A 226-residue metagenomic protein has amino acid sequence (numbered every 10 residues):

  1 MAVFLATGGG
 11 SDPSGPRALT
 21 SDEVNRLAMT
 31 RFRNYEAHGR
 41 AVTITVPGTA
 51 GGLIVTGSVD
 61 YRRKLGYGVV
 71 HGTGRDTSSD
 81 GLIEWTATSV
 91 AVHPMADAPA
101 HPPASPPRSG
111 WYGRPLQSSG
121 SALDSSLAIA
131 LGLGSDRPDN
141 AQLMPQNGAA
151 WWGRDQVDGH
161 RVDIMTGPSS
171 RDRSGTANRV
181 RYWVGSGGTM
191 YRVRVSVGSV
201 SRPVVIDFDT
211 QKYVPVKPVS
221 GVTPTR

Functional and structural regions predicted by a protein language model:
M1-R62, P215, S220-R226: N-terminal leader/targeting segments and the immediate start of mature chains
E36-T43, R62-V69, D158-T166, G188-V193: Short, hydrophobic/aromatic-rich segments at coil-to-beta transitions
I44-P47, V69-G74, V92-A96, S169 (+1 more regions): Beta-turn initiation residues at beta-strand->coil junctions
P47-L53, T73-D80, R173-S174, S199-S201: Solvent-exposed loop/turn segments connecting transmembrane beta-strands in outer-membrane beta-barrel proteins
T56-R62, G81-E84, G148-D155, Y182: Short, exposed beta-strand/loop patches in secreted or surface proteins that constitute
R63-G132: An acidic-aromatic
A104-V157, G221-T225: Solvent-exposed helix/loop surface patches that form functional interfaces
D158-T225: Gly/Pro-enriched, hydrophobic low-complexity segments that function as extracytoplasmic propeptides/linkers
